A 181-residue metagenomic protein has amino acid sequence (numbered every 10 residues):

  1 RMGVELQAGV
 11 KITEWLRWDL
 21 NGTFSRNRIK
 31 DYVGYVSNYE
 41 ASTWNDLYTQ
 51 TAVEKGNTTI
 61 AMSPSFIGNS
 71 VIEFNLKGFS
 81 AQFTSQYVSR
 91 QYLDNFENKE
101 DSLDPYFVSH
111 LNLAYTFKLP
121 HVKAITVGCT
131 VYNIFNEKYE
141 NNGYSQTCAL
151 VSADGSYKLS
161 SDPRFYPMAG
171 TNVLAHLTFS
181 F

Functional and structural regions predicted by a protein language model:
R1-Q91, N95: Gram-negative outer-membrane beta-barrel transporters
M2, P64-F66, P105-S109, A169-V173: Residues that define the transmembrane beta-barrel architecture of outer-membrane proteins
E5-A8, V71-E73, Q82, N112-T116 (+2 more regions): Outer-membrane beta-barrel architecture
N27, N98, I134: Hydrophobic pocket-lining residues within nucleotide cofactor-binding pockets
V53-T58, N95-D101, S160-F165: Extracellular loop and loop/strand-boundary signature of outer-membrane beta-barrel proteins
N69, V108-H110, T126: Broad gene-expression machinery/nucleic-acid interaction feature
S89-L93, Y115-F181: C-terminal beta-signal and adjacent terminal beta-strands/loops of Gram-negative outer-membrane beta-barrel proteins
E100-V108, L119: Short, well-ordered coil↔helix boundary/capping segments
